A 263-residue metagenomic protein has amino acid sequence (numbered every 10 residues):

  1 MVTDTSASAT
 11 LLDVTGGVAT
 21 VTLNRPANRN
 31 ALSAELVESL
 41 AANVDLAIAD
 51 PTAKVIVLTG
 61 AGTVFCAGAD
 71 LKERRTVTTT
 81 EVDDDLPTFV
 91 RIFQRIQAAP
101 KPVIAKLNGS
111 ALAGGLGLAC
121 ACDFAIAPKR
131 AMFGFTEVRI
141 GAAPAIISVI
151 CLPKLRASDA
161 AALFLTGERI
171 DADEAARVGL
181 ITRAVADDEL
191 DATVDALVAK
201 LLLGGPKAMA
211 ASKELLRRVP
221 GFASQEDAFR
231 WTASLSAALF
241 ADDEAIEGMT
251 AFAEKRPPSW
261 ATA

Functional and structural regions predicted by a protein language model:
M1-A19, D50, G167-D173, A192 (+1 more regions): C-terminal alpha-helix plus adjacent terminal tail
M1-A61, Q94, D191: Conserved CoA-thioester-binding segment of acyl-CoA-metabolizing enzymes
V21, R25, L40, L58 (+6 more regions): Terminal peptide-recognition signature
N24, N30, G60-G62, G68-D70 (+3 more regions): Conserved phosphate-binding and hydrolysis motifs of nucleotide-dependent enzymes
L32, R74-V77, A99, L155: Helix-loop segment at the mouth of the active site in Rossmann-fold oxidoreductases, especially SDR/KR enzymes
L36-L40, D85-T88, L190, T232: Hydrophobic alpha-helical membrane-association signature
E38, G60-R95, A111, P220-A223: Glycine- (often His-adjacent) and acidic-residue-rich active-site loop that binds/positions the CoA thioester
Q94-K207, D242, E247-T250, R256: Crotonase-fold acyl-CoA enzyme core
